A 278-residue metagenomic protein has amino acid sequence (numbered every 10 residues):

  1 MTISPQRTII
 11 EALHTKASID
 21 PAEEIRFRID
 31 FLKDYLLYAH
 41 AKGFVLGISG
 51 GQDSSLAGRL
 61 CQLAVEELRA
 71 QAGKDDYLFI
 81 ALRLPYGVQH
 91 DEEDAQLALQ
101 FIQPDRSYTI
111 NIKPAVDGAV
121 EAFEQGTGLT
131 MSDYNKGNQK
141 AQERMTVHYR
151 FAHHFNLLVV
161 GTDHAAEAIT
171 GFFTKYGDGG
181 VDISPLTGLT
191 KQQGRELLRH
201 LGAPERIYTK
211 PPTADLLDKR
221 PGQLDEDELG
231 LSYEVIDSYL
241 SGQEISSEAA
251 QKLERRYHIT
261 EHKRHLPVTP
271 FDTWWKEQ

Functional and structural regions predicted by a protein language model:
M1-L46, Q52, L56-L60, R220-Q278: Peripheral terminal appendages
T2-T170: ATP-dependent adenylation/nucleotidyltransferase module used to activate substrates
R59, E93, L97, T146 (+4 more regions): Residues on a specific face of well-ordered alpha-helices
A70, S107, R206-I207, H262: Secondary-structure boundary/capping residues
G73, D133-E143, G188-R195, L231-Q243: Short, basic, helix/turn surface patches
D75-L78, P104, K136, A165-G230: Catalytic subdomain that performs nucleotidyl-dependent activation
I102, A122-G126, Y176, L201 (+2 more regions): Alpha-helix boundary/capping residues
